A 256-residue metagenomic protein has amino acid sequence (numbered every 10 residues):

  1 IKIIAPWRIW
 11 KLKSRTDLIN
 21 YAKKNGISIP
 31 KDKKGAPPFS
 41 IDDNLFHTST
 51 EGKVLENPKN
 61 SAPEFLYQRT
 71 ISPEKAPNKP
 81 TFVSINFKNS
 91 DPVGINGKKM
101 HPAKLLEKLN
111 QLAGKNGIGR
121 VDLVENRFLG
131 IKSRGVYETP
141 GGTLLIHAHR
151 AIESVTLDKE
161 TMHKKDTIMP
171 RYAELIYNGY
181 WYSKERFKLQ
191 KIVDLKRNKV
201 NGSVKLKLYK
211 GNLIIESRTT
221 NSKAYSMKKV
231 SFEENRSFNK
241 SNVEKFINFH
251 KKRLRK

Functional and structural regions predicted by a protein language model:
I1-K256: Nucleotide-activated chemistry modules centered on ATP-dependent adenylation/adenylyltransferase
